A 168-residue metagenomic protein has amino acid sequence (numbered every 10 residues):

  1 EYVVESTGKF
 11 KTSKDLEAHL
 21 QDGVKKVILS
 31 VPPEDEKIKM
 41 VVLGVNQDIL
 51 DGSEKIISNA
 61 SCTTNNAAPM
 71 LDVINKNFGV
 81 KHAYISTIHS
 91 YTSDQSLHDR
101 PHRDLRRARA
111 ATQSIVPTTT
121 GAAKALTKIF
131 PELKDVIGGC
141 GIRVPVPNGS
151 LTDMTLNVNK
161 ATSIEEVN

Functional and structural regions predicted by a protein language model:
E1-A108: N-terminal Rossmann-like NAD(P) cofactor-binding subdomain of oxidoreductases, focused on the glycine-rich
G52, P69-N168: Active-site-lining helix/loop region of Rossmann-like oxidoreductase modules
